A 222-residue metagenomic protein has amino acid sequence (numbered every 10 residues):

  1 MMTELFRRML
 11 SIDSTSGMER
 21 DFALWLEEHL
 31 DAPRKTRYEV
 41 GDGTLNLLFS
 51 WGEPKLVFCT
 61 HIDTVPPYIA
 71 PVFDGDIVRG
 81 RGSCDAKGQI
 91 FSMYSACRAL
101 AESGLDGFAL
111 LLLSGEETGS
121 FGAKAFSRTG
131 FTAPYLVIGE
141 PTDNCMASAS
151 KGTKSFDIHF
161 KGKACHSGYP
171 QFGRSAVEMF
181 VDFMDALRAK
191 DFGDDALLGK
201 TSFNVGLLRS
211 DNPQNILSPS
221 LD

Functional and structural regions predicted by a protein language model:
M1-V57, V65, S220-D222: N-terminal helical capping/dimerization or prosegment-like subdomains of hydrolases acting on amide or phosphate bonds
L5-R8, I12, W25, H29 (+2 more regions): Generic non-transmembrane alpha-helical segments
G52-L112: Active-site metal-coordination/substrate-binding segment of hydrolases, especially metallo-dependent peptidases
Y68-I69, N144-A149, S210-I216: Short beta-strand/turn micro-motifs at beta-sheet edges
F91-S155: Acidic/histidine-rich catalytic neighborhood of metal-dependent amide-processing enzymes
I138, C145-M179: Metal-dependent peptidase/peptidase-like ectodomains
F160, I216-L221: Short, flexible turn/loop "capping" segments at secondary-structure junctions
P170-L217: Acidic-enriched catalytic cores of C-N bond-cleaving enzymes acting on peptides and small amides
